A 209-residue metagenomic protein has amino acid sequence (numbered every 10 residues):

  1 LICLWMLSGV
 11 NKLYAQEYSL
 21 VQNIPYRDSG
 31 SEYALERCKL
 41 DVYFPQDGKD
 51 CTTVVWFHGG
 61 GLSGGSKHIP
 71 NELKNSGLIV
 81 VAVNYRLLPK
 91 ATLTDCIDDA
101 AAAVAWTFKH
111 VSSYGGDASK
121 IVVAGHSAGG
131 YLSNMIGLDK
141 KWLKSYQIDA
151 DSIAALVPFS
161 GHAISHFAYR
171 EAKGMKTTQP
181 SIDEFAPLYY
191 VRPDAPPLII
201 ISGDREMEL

Functional and structural regions predicted by a protein language model:
L13-G48: N-terminal cap/lid segment of alpha/beta-hydrolase-fold proteins
I24, A105-A172, I182-D183, P187: Primarily recognizes the serine-hydrolase "nucleophile elbow" in alpha/beta-hydrolase and SGNH/GDSL folds
D50-G59: Short beta-strand element of the alpha/beta-hydrolase
H58-S63, D204: Active-site glycine-rich loops that stabilize anionic/oxyanionic intermediates across multiple enzyme folds
S66-V83: Short amphipathic alpha-helix adjacent to the substrate-entry channel of hydrolases
A91-S112: Alpha/beta-hydrolase active-site loop
I199-S202: Short beta-strand/loop motif that positions the catalytic acidic residue of the alpha/beta-hydrolase fold
M207-L209: Conserved alpha/beta-hydrolase "acid-adjacent" motif
